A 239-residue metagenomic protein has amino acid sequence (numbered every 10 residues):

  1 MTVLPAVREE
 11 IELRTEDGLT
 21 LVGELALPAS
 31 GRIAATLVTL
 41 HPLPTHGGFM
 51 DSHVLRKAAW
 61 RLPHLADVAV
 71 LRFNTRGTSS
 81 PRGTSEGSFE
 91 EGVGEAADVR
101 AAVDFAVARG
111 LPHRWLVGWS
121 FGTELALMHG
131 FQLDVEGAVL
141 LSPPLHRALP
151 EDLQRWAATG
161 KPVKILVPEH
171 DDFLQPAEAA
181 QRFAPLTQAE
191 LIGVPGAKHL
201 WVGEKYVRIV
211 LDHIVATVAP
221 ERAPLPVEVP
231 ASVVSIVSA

Functional and structural regions predicted by a protein language model:
L19-L27, R32-L111: Serine-hydrolase catalytic machinery in alpha/beta-hydrolase-like enzymes
P42-L43, L140-A148, P168-H170: Active-site nucleophile loop of the alpha/beta-hydrolase fold
H113-G118, L141: Short beta-strand immediately N-terminal to the catalytic nucleophile in serine-hydrolase-like folds
G118-A126: Gly/Ala-rich beta-loop-alpha elbow adjacent to hydrolase catalytic centers
E151-L153, L174-A184, Y206: Short alpha-helix in the alpha/beta-hydrolase fold that links the catalytic acid
T159-G160, I165-V167, D171: Short beta-strand/loop motif that positions the catalytic acidic residue of the alpha/beta-hydrolase fold
F173, A197-I209: Catalytic histidine-centered segment of alpha/beta-hydrolase-like enzymes
A184-L200: Catalytic histidine neighborhood in serine/cysteine hydrolases with alpha/beta-hydrolase-type architecture
